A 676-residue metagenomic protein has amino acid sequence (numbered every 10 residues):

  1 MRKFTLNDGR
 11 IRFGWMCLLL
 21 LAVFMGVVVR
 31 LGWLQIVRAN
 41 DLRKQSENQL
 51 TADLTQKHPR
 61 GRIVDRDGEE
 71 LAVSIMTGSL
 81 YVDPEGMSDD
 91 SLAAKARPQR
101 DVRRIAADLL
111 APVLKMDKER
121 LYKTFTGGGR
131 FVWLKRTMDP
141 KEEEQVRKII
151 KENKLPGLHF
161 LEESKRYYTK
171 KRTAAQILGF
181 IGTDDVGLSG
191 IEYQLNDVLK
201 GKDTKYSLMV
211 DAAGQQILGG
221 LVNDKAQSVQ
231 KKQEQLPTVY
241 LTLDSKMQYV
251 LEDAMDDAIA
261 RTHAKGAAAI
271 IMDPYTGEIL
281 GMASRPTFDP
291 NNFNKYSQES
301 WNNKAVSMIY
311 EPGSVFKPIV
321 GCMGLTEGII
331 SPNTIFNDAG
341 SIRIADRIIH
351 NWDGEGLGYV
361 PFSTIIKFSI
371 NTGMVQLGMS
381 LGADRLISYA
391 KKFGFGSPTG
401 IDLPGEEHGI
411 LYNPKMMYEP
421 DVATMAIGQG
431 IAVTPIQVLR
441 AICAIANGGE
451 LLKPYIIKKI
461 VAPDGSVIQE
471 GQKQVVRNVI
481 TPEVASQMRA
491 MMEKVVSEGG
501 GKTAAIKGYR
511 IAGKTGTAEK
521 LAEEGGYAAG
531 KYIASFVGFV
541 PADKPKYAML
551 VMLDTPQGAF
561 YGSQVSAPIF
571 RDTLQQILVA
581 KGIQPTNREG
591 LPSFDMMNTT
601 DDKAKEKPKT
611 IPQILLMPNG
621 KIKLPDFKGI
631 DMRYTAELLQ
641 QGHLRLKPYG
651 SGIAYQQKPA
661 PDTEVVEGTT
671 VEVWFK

Functional and structural regions predicted by a protein language model:
K3, N7-D41: Hydrophobic alpha-helical transmembrane signal-anchor segments
L50-A52, Y81-Q99, A107-A111, G128-T137 (+11 more regions): Second-shell loop/turn segments in exported
T55-P59, H263-G266, P454, P648 (+1 more regions): Short, small/polar residue-rich loop motifs at catalytic or cofactor-binding pockets
H58, S74-G86, D184, G281-T287: Short beta->alpha transition motifs characteristic of CBS
A72, A213-Q230, A269, P274-S314 (+1 more regions): Beta-lactam-recognizing serine transpeptidase/beta-lactamase-like catalytic domain environment
I105-P112, K123-Q235, V551: Small/polar-residue-rich segments within soluble enzyme cores
V222-A267: Conserved, well-ordered alpha-helix/loop/beta-strand core segments that scaffold catalytic motifs
G508, A522, V551-T555, Y561-A567 (+1 more regions): Ligand-recognition elements built from short beta-strands and adjacent flexible loops
